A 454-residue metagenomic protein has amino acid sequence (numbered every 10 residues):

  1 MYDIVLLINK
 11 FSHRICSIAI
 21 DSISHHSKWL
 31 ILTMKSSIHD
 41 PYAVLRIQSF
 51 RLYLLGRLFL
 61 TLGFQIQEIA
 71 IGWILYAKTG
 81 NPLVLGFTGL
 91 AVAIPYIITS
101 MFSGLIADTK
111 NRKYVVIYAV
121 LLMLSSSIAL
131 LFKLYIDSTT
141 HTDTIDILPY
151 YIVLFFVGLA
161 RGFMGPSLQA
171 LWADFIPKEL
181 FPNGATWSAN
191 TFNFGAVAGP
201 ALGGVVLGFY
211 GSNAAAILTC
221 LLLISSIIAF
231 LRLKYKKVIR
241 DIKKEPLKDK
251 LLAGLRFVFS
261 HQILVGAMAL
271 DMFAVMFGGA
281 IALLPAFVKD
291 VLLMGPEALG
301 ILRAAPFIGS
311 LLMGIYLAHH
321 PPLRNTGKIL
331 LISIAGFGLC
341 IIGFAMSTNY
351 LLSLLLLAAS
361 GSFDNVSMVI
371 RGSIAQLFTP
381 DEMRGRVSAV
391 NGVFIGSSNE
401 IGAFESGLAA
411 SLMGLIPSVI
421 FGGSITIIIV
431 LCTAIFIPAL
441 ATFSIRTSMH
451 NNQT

Functional and structural regions predicted by a protein language model:
S37-I94, S260-R303: Helix-loop boundary and gating motifs at the non-cytosolic
R51-I69, L90-A107, N111-L124, P149-L207 (+5 more regions): Substrate-agnostic recognition of the 12-TM MFS/MFS-like secondary transporter fold
I98-F102, T109, V115-S125, A129 (+4 more regions): C-terminal transmembrane bundle of multi-pass solute transporters/carriers
F132-I152, A345-L356: Helix-loop junctions at membrane interfaces in 12-TM secondary transporters
I147-L154, G158, N183-V238, E297 (+5 more regions): Hydrophobic alpha-helical transmembrane segments
L231-A253, R446-H450: Flexible cytoplasmic inter-helical loops of multi-pass small-molecule transporters
